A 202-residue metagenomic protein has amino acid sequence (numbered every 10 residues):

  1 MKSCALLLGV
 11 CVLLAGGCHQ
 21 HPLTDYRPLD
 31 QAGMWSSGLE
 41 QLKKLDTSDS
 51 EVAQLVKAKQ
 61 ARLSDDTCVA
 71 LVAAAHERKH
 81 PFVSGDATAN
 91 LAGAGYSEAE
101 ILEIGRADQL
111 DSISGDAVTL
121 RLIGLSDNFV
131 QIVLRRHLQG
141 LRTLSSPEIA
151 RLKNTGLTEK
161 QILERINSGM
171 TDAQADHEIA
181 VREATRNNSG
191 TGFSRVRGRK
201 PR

Functional and structural regions predicted by a protein language model:
C4-L6, Q60-A61: Short, surface-exposed loop and linker segments with low hydrophobicity and enrichment for Pro/Ser/Thr
A5-A15: Bacterial N-terminal signal peptides
C18-R202: General marker for long, soluble alpha-helical cores
